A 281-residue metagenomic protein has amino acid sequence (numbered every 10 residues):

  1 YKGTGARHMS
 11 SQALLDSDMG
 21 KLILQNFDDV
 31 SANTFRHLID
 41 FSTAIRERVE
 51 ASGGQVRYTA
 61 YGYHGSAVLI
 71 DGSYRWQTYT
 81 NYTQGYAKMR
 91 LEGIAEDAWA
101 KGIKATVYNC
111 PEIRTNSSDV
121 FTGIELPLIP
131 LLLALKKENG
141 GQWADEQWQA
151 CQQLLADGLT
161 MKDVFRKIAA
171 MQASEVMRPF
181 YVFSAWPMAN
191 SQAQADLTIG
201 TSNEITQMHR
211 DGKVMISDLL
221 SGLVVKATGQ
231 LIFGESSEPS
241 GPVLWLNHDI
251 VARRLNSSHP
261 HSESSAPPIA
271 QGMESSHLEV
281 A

Functional and structural regions predicted by a protein language model:
Y1-G102, Y108-K137: Catalytic loop of short-chain dehydrogenase/reductase
S73-A281: NAD(P)H-dependent oxidoreductase Rossmann-fold/reductase module
